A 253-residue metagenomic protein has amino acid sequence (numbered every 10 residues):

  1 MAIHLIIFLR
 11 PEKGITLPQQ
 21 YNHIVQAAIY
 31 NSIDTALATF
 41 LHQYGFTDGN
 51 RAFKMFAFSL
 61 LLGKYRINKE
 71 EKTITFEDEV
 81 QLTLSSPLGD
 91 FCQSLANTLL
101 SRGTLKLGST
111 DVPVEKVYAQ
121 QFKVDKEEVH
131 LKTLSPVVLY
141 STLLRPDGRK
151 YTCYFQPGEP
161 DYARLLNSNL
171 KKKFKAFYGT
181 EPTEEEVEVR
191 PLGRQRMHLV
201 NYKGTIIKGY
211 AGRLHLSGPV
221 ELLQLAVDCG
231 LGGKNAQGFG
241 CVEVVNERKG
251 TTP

Functional and structural regions predicted by a protein language model:
M1-P253: RNA-interacting cores
